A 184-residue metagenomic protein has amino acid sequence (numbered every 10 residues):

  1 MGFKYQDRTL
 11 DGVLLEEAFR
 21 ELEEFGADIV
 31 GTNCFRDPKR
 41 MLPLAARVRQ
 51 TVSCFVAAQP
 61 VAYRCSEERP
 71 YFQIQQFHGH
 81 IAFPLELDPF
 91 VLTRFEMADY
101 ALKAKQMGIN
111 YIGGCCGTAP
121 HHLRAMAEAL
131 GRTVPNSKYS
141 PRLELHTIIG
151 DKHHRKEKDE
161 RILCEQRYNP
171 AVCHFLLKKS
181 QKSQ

Functional and structural regions predicted by a protein language model:
M1-Q184: Domain-level signal for soluble alpha/beta catalytic cores
